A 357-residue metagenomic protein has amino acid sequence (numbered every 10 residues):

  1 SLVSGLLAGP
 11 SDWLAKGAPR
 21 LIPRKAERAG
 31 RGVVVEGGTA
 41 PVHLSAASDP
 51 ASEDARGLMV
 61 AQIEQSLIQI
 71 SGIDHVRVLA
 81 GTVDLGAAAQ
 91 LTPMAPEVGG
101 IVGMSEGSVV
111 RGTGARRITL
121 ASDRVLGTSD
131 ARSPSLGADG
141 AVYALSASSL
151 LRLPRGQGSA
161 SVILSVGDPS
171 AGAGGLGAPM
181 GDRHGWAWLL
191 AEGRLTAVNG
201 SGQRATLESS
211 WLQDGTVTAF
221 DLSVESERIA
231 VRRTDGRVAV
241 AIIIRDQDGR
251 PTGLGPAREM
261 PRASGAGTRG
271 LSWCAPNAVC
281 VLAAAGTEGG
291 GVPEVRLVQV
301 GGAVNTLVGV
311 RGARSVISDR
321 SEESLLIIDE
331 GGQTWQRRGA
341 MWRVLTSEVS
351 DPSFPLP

Functional and structural regions predicted by a protein language model:
S1-P357: Bimodal "functional hotspot" detector
